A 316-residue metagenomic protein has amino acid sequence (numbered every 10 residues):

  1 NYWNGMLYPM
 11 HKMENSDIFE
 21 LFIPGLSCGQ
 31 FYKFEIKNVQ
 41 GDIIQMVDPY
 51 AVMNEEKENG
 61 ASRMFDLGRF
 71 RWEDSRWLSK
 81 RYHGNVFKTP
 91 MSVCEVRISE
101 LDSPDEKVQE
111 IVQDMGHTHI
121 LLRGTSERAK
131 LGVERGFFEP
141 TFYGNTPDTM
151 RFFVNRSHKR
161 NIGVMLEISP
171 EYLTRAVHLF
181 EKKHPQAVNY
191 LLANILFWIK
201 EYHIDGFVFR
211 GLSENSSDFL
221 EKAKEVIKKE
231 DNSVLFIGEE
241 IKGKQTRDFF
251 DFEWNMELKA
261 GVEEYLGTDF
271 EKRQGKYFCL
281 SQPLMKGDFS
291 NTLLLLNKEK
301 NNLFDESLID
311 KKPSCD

Functional and structural regions predicted by a protein language model:
M6, D17-E20, D105: Short S/T/G- and acidic-enriched coil/turn segments that sit immediately N-terminal to beta-strands in beta-sandwich
L7-M13: Short, surface-exposed loop motifs enriched in S/T, G, D/E and P with embedded aromatic residues
M13-V93: The feature marks proteins involved in alpha-glucan
E14, G25, R97-E100, S126 (+5 more regions): Short, flexible loop/turn elements at secondary-structure junctions
V52-E55, F70, S75-Y202, F219-L235 (+1 more regions): Substrate-binding/active-site clefts of carbohydrate-active enzymes
E56-E58, H203, L220, K224-D316: Conserved alpha/beta catalytic core and glycan-binding cleft of carbohydrate-active enzymes
Y143-N145, L212-D218, G243-K244: Acidic-and-aromatic substrate-binding clefts and catalytic sites of carbohydrate-active enzymes
G206-G211: Short catalytic-loop micro-motif centered on adjacent basic/acidic residues
